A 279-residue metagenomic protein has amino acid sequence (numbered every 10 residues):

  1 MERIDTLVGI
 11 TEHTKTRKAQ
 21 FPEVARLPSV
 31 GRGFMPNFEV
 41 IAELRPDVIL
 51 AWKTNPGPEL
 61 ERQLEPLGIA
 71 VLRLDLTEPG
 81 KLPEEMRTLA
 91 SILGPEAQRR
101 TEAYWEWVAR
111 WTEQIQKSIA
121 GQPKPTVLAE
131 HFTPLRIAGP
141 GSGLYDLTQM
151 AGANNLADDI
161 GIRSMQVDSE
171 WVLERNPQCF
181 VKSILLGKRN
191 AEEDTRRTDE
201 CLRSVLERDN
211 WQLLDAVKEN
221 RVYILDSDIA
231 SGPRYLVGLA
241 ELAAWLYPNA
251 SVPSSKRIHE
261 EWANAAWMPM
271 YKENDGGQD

Functional and structural regions predicted by a protein language model:
M1-L44, V48-T54: A short, structured surface patch at a secondary-structure boundary
R3, E23-A25, P66-G68, A151 (+1 more regions): Short, structured coil segments at secondary-structure junctions
G9, R32, A51, L74 (+3 more regions): Short beta-strand and adjacent tight-turn residues that come in two discontinuous sequence segments and form the edges
T11, G141-S164, I184, Y223: His/Asp/Glu-enriched short active-site or ligand-binding loop at hydrolase and phosphoryl-transfer sites
N37-R45, L67, V167-N176: Short helices/loops that flank or line small-molecule/ion binding pockets
E59-R136, A157-D159, S164-Q166, L213-D279: Extracytoplasmic substrate-binding proteins
S164-A191: Ligand-binding pocket segment of bilobal, Venus flytrap-like solute-binding proteins
R189-R208: Short, surface-exposed loop/helix-turn segments at secondary-structure junctions that function as lids/hinges flanking
